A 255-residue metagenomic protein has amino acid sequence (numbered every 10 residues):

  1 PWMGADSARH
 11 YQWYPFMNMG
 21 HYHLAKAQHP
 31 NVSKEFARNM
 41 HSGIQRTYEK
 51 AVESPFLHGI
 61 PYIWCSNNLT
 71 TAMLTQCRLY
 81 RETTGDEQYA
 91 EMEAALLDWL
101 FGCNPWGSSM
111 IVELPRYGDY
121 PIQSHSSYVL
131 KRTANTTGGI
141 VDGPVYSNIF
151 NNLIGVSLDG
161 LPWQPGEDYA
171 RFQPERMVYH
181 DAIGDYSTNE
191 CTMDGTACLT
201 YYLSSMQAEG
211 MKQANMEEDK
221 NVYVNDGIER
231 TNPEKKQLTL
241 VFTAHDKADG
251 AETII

Functional and structural regions predicted by a protein language model:
P1-D6: Catalytic cores of extracellular degradative/oxidative enzymes
R9-Y14: Alpha-solenoid helical repeat architecture
P15-V52, I60-D219: Aromatic (Trp/Tyr) and acidic
D142-G143, T231, I254: Intrinsically disordered, low-complexity, compositionally biased regions/tails
K220-N225: Proline-enriched interdomain boundary motifs that mark the N-terminal boundary and often initiate the first structured
G227-T231, H245-D246: Short beta-strand segments of immunoglobulin-like
K236-I255: Short beta-strand elements of extracellular/lumenal beta-sandwich folds
